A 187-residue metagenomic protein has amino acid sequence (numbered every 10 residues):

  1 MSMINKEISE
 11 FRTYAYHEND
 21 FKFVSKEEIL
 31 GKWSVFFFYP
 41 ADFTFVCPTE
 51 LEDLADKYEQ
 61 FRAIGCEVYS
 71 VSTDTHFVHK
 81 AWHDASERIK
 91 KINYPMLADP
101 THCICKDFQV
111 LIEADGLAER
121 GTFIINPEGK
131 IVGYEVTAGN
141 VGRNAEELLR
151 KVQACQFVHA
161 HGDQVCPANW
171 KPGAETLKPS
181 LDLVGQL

Functional and structural regions predicted by a protein language model:
M1-L187: Chalcogenol-based redox active-site neighborhoods
